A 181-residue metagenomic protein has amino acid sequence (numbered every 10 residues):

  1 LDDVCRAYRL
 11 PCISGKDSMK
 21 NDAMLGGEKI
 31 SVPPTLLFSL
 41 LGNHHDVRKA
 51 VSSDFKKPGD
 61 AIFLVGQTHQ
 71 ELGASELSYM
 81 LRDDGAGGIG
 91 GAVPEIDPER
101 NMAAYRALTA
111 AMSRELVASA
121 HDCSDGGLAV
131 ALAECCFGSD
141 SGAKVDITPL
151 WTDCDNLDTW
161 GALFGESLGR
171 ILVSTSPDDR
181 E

Functional and structural regions predicted by a protein language model:
L1-E181: Glycine/proline-enriched, intrinsically flexible loops and inter-domain linkers
